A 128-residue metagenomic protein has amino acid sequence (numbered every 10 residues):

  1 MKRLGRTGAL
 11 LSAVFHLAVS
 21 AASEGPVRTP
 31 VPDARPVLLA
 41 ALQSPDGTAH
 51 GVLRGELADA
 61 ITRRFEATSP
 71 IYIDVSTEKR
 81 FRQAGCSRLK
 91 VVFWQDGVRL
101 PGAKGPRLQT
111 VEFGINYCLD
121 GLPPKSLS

Functional and structural regions predicted by a protein language model:
M1-A9: Bacterial N-terminal signal peptides that target proteins for export
R3, L42-D46, S126-S128: Long, low-complexity intrinsically disordered regions enriched in acidic and polar residues with frequent FG dipeptides
G8-A18: Bacterial N-terminal signal peptides
A13, E78-R80, K104: Residues embedded in well-ordered secondary-structure elements
A22-G85, K90: N-terminal secretory signal peptides
F93: Flexible glycine-/small-residue-rich
D96-S128: A short, surface-exposed beta-strand/turn
